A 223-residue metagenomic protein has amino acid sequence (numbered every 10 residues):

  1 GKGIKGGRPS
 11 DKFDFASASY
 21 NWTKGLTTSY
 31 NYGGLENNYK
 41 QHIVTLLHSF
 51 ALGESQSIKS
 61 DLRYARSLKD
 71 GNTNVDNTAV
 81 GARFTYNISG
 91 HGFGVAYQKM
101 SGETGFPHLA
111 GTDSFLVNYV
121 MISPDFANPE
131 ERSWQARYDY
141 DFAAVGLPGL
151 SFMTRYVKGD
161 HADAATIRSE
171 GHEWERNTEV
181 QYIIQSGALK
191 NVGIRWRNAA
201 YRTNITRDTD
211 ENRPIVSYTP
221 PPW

Functional and structural regions predicted by a protein language model:
G1-I4, Q41-T45, G71-T78, G105-A110 (+2 more regions): Outer-membrane beta-barrel translocator domains and adjoining extracellular loop/strand segments of Gram-negative
S10-D14, N38-H42, D76-V80, E130-W134 (+2 more regions): Residues that define the transmembrane beta-barrel architecture of outer-membrane proteins
A16, A136, T178-I184, D208-W223: Outer-membrane beta-barrel "beta-signal"
A16, L26-E36, V44-L47, I58-L68 (+2 more regions): Transmembrane beta-strand segments that form the barrel wall of outer-membrane beta-barrel proteins
Y20-W22, H48-F50, T85-I88, Y97-K99 (+4 more regions): Residue-level signature of outer-membrane beta-barrel architecture
K24-S29, G53-S60, G90-V95, G102-E103 (+3 more regions): Repeated loop/turn-to-beta-strand initiation elements of outer-membrane beta-barrel proteins
G33-Y39, A51, A65-N72, M100-T104 (+4 more regions): Sequence/structural signature of outer-membrane beta-barrel proteins
K59-P148, D163: Extracellular/periplasmic loop regions
